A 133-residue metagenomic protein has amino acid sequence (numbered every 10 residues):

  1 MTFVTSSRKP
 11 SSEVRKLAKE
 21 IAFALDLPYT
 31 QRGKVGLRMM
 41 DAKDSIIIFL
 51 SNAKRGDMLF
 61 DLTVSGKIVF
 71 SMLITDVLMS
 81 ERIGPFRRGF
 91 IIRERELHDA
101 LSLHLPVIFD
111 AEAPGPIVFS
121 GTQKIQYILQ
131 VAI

Functional and structural regions predicted by a protein language model:
M1-I133: Phospho-regulatory, Ser/Thr- and acidic-rich intrinsically disordered linkers and terminal tails that flank modular
